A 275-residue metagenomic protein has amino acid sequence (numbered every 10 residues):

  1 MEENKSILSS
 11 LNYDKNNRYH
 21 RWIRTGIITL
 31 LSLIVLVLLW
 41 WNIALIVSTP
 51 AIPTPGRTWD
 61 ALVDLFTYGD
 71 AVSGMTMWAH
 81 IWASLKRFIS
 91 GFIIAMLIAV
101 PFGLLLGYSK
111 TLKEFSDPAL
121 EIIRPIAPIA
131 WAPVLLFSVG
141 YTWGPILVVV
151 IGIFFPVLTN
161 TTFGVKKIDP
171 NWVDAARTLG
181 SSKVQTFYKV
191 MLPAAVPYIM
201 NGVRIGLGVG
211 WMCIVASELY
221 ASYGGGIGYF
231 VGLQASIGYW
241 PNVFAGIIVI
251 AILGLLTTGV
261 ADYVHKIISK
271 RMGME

Functional and structural regions predicted by a protein language model:
M1-Y19: Short, Lys/Arg-rich, polar N-terminal cytosolic tail immediately upstream of the first transmembrane signal-anchor
D14, R18, I46-I93: Periplasmic/extracellular loop-to-transmembrane helix junction in inner-membrane transport proteins
H20-S48: N-terminal signal-anchor transmembrane alpha helix
S90-L120: Transmembrane-helix boundary motif in ABC transporter permease subunits
E121-P156, F163: Generic hydrophobic transmembrane alpha-helix motif, especially the helices
L147, I151, V184-A216, A245 (+2 more regions): Transmembrane alpha-helices
N160-M200: Short cytoplasmic-facing helical segments at TM-TM junctions of multi-pass membrane proteins
R204, F244-E275: C-terminal transmembrane helix and the adjacent membrane-cytosol boundary/short C-terminal tail of inner/organellar
